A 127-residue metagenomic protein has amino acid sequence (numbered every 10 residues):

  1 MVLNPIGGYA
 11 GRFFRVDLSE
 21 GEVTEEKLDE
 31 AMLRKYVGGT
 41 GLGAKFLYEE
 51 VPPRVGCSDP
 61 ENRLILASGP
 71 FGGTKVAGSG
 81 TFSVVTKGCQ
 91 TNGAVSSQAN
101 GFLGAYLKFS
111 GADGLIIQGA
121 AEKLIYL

Functional and structural regions predicted by a protein language model:
M1-L127: Acidic carboxylate diad motif detector
